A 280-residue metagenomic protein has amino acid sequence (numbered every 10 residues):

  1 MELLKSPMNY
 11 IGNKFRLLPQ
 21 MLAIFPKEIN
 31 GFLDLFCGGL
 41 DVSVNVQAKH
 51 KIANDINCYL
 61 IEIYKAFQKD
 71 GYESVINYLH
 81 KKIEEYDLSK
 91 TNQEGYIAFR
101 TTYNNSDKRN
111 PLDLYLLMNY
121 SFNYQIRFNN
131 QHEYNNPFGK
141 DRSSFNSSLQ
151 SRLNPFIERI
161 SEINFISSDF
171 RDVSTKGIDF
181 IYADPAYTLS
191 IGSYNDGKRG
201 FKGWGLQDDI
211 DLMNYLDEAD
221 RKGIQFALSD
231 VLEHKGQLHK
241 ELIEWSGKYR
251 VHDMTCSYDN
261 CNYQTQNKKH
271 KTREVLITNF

Functional and structural regions predicted by a protein language model:
M1-M8, G12-R16, Y72-Y182, A186-G197 (+2 more regions): SAM-dependent nucleic-acid methyltransferase catalytic core
N13-E28: Conserved alpha-helix/loop element of class I SAM-dependent methyltransferases that forms part of the SAM/SAH-binding
M21, F32-V46, H50-C58, Y115-F122 (+4 more regions): Conserved proline-anchored active-site loop of SAM-dependent methyltransferases that bridges a beta-strand
A23, N30-T101: SAM cofactor-binding core of SAM-dependent methyltransferases, primarily the Rossmann-like beta-alpha-beta module
F201-M213: Gly/Ser/Thr-rich active-site loops/lids in small-molecule metabolic enzymes that frequently grip phosphoryl groups
I210-S257: Conserved Class I SAM-dependent methyltransferase catalytic core
G247-F280: Class I S-adenosyl-L-methionine
